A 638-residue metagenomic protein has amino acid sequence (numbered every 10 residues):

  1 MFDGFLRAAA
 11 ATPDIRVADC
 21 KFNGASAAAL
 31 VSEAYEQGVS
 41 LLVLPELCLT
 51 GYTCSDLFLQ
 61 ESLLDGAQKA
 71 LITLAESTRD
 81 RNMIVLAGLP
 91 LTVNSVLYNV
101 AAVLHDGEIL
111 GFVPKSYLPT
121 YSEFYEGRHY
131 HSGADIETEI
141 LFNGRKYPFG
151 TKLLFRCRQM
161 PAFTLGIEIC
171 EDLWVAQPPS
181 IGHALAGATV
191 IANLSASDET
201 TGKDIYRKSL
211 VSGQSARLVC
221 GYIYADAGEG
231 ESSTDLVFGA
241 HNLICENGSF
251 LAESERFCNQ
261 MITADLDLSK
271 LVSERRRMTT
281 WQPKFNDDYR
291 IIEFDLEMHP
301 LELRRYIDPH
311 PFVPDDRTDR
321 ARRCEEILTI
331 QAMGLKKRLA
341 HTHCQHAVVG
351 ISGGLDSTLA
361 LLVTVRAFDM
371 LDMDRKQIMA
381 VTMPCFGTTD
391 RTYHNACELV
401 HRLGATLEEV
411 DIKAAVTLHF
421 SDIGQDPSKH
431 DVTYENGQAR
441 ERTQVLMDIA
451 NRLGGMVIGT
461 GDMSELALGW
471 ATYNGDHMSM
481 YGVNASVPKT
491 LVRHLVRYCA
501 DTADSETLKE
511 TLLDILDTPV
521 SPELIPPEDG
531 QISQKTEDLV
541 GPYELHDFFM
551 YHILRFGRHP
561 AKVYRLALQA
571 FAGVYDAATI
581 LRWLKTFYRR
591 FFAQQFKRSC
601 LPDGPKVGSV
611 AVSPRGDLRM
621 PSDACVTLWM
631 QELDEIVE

Functional and structural regions predicted by a protein language model:
M1-G350, R366-R375, L407: Enzyme catalytic cores with a strong preference for nitrogen-chemistry domains
L6, N23, P161-F163, C220 (+5 more regions): ATP/NTP-dependent adenylation/nucleotidyl-transfer catalytic domains that generate, transfer, or process NMP-activated
